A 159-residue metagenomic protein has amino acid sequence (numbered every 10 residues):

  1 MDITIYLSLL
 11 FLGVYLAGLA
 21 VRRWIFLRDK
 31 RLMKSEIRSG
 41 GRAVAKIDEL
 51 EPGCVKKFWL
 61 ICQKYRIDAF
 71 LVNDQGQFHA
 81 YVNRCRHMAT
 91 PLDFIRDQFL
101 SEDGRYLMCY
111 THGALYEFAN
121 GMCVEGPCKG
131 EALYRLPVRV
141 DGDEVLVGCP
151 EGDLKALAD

Functional and structural regions predicted by a protein language model:
M1-L10: Feature marks short, highly hydrophobic, charge-poor N-terminal signal-anchor/signal peptide-like helices that anchor
Y6, Y15-S101, E117-F118, A132-D159: N-terminal pre-ligand scaffold of iron-sulfur
C85, C109-H112: Short cysteine clusters
F99-C109, C123-L133: Short cysteine/histidine-rich metal-coordination sites, predominantly Zn2+-binding motifs
